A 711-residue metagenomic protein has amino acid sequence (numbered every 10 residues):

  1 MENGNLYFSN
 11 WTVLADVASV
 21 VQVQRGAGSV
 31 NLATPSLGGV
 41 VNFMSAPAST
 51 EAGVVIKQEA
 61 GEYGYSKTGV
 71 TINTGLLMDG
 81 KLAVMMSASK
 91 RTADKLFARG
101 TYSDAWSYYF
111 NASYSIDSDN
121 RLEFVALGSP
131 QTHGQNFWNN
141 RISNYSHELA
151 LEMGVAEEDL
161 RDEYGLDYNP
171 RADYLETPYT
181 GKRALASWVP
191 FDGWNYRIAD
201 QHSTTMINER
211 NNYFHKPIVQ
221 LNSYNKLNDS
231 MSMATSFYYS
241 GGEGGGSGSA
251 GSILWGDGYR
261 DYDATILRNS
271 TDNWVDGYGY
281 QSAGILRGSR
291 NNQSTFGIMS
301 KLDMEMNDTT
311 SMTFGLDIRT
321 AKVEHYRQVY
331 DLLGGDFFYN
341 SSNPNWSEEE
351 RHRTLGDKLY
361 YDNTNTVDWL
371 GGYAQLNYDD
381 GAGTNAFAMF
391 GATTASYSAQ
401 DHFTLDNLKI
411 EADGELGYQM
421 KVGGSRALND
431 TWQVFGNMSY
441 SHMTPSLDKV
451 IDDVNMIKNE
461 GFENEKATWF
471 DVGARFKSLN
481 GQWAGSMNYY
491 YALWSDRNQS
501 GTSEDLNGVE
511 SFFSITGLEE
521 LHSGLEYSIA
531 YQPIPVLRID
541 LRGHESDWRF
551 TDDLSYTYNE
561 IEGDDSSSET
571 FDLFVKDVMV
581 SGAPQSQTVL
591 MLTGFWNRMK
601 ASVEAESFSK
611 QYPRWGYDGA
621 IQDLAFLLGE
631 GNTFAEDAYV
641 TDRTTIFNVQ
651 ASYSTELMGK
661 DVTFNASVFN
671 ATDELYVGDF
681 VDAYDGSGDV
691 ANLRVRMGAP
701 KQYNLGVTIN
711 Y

Functional and structural regions predicted by a protein language model:
E2-R25, M44: Short acidic/polar hinge/loop motifs at secondary-structure boundaries that mediate gating or recognition
G28-V30, V40-L76, M86-G100, E604: Short strand-turn segments of transmembrane beta-barrel domains in outer membranes, especially the first one or two
Q58-G64, T74, K90-D94, G128-T132 (+13 more regions): Transmembrane beta-strands of outer-membrane beta-barrel pores
R121-I218, S247-R287, S500-S503: Acidic/polar loop-and-plug regions of large Gram-negative outer-membrane beta-barrel proteins
S232-Y238, A427-M443, E463-S523, S528-P535 (+2 more regions): Membrane-embedded beta-barrel scaffold of Gram-negative outer-membrane proteins
S311-N429, T444, I451, R542: Signature of Gram-negative outer-membrane beta-barrel scaffolds
A382, Y489-L493, I515-A620, T708-N710: Gram-negative outer-membrane beta-barrel transporters
S607-A625, Y653-Y711: C-terminal beta-signal and adjacent terminal beta-strands/loops of Gram-negative outer-membrane beta-barrel proteins
